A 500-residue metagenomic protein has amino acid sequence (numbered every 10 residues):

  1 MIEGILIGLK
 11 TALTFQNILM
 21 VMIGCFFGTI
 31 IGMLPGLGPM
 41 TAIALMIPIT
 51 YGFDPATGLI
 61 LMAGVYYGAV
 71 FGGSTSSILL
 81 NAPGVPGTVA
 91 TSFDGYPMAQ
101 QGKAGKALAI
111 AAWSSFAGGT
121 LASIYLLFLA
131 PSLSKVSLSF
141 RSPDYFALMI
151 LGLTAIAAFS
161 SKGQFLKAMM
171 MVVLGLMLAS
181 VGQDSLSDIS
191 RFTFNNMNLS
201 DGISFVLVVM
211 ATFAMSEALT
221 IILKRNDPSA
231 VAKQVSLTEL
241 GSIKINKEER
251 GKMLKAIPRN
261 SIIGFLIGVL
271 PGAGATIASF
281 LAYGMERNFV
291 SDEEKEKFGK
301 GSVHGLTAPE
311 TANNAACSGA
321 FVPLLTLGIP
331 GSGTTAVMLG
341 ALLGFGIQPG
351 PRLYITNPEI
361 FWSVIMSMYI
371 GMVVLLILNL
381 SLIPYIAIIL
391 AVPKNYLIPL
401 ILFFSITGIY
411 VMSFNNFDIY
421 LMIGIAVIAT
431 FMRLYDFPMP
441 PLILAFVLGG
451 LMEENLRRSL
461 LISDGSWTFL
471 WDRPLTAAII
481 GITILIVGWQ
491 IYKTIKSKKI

Functional and structural regions predicted by a protein language model:
M1-G58, L138, S190-S302, A387-I388 (+3 more regions): Helix-loop-helix hairpins and the membrane-proximal interhelical loops of multi-pass alpha-helical transport proteins
C25-P39, G68-N81, I156-K162, I262-P271 (+3 more regions): Transmembrane alpha-helix interface/packing and boundary motifs in multi-pass membrane proteins, characterized by
I31-M40, I78-V89, L121-Y125, I267-I277 (+4 more regions): Short helix-coil transition sites and intra-membrane helix breaks within transmembrane domains of multi-pass
P39-I49, M62, S77-P97, F128 (+8 more regions): Re-entrant/interfacial helical elements at transmembrane boundaries that shape and gate the permeation pathway
A56-I60, P97-S114, S291-G305, G333-A336 (+1 more regions): Membrane-interface alpha-helices at helix entry/exit sites of multi-pass transporters
Y66-S77, G84, G301-L327, G331 (+1 more regions): A structural-propensity feature for long, helix-poor, extended segments
Y67-G72, W113-Y125, L133, L178 (+3 more regions): Membrane-embedded alpha-helical segments of transport systems, primarily multispan ion/solute transporters
A109-N226, G344-K498: Membrane-embedded alpha-helical modules
